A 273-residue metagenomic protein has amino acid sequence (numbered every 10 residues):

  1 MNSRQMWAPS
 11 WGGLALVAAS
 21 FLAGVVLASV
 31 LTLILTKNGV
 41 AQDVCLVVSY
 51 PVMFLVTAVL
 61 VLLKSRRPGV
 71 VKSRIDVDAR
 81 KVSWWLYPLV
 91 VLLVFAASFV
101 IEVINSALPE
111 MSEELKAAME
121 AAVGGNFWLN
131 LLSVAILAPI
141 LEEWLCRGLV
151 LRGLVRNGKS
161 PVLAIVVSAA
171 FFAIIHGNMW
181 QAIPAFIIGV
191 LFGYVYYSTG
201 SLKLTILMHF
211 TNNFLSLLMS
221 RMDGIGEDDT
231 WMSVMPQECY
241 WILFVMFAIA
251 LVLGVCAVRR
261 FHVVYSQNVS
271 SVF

Functional and structural regions predicted by a protein language model:
W11-A15, V47, W84-L92, W128 (+5 more regions): Hydrophobic alpha-helical transmembrane segments
V17-R66: Alpha-helical transmembrane segments in multi-pass membrane proteins
A19, L137, V167-F171, I187 (+2 more regions): Hydrophobic residues within alpha-helical transmembrane segments of multi-pass solute transporters/permease subunits
V26-V30, Q181-P236: Functionally important transmembrane alpha-helices
T36-C45, K72-L141, R152, R156 (+2 more regions): Juxtamembrane helix-loop-helix connectors linking adjacent transmembrane helices in multi-pass membrane enzymes
K37-V56, N126-N130, V134, R156 (+3 more regions): Membrane-interface starts of transmembrane alpha-helices
L141-V167, Y194-S201: Membrane-interface helix/loop boundary segments of multi-pass membrane proteins
F210-F273: C-terminal membrane module of polytopic membrane proteins
